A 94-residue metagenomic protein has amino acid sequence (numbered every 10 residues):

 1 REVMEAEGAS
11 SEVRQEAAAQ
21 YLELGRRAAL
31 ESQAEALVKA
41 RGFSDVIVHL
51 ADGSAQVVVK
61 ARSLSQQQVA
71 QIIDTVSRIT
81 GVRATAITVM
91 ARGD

Functional and structural regions predicted by a protein language model:
R1-D94: Bacterial N-terminal Sec-type targeting sequences
